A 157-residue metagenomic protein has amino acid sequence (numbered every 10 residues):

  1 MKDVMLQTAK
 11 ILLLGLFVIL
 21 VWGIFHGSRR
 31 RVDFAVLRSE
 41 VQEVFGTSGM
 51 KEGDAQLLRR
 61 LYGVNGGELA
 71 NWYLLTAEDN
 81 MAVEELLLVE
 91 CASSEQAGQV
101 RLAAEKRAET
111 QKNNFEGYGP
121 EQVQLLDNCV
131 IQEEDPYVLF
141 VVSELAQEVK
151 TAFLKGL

Functional and structural regions predicted by a protein language model:
M1-Q7: N-terminal positive-inside, membrane-proximal cytosolic segments immediately preceding the first
Q7-I24: Hydrophobic membrane-insertion alpha-helices, especially the h-region of bacterial N-terminal signal peptides
F25-V36: Aromatic-capped interface at the extracytoplasmic side of an N-terminal signal-anchor transmembrane helix
V36-G53: Short extracytoplasmic/periplasmic juxtamembrane "stem" segments immediately C-terminal to an N-terminal membrane anchor
A55-Q99: Extracytoplasmic/periplasmic/luminal assembly and interaction segments in envelope/secretory/respiratory proteins
N80-L126: Structured, soluble extracytoplasmic/luminal domains of envelope-associated proteins
E121-L157: A short, solvent-exposed beta-edge/loop patch
